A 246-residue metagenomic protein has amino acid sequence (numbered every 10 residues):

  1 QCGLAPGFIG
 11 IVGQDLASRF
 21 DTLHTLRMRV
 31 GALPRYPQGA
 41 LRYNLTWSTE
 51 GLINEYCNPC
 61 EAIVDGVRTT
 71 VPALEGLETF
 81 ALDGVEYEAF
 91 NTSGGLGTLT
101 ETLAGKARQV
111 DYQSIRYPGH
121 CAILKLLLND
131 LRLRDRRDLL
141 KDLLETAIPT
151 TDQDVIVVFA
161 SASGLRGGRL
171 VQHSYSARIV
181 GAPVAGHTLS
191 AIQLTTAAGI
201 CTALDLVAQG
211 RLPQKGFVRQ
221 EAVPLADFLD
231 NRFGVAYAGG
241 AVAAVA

Functional and structural regions predicted by a protein language model:
Q1-V30: N-terminal Rossmann-like NAD(P) cofactor-binding subdomain of oxidoreductases, focused on the glycine-rich
R19-A246: C-terminal catalytic/substrate-binding lobe primarily of soluble NAD(P)-dependent oxidoreductases
